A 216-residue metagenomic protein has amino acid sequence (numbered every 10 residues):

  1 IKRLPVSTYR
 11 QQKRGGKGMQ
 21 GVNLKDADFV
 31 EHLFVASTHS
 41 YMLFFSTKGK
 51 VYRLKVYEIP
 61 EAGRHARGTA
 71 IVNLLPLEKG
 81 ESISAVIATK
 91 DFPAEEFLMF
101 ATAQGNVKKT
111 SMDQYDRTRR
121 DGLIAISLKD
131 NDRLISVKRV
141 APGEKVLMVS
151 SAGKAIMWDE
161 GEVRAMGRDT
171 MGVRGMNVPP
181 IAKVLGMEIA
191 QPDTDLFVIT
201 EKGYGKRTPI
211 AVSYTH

Functional and structural regions predicted by a protein language model:
I1, R168-D169, V173-R174, P209: Short coil/turn motifs at helix boundaries and re-entrant loops, enriched in small/polar and proline residues
I1-L128, A152: Core mixed alpha/beta domains of very large multi-subunit molecular machines
Y9, R14, V178, I189-P192 (+2 more regions): Hydrophobic alpha-helix feature that most strongly marks membrane-spanning transmembrane helices and their immediate
E31-S37, N73, L77-A94, G122-L147 (+1 more regions): Extracellular glycan-binding segments that recognize GlcNAc-based cell-wall polysaccharides
S46-K48, T102-S111, V149-E160, T200-A211: Extracellular/lumenal glycan-associated surfaces
P142, A155, V163-A165: Acidic, glycine-rich loop-and-beta core segments that form the ion-binding/anion-interacting portion of active sites
W158-D159, A165, E188, L196 (+1 more regions): Acidic (E/D-rich), amphipathic helical modules within compact regulatory domains
T215-H216: Conserved small/polar residues in nucleotide/adenosyl-binding loops
